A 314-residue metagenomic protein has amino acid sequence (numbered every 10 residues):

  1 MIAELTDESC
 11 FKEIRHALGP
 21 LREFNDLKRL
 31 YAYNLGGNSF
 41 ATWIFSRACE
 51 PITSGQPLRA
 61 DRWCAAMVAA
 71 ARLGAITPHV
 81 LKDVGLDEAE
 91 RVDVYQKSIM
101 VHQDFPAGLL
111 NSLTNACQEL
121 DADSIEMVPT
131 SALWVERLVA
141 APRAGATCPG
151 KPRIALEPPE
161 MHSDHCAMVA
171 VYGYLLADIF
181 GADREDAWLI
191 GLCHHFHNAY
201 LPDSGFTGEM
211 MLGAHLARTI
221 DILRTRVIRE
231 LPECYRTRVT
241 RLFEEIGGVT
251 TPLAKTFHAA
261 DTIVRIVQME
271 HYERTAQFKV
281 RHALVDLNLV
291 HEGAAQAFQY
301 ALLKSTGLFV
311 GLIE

Functional and structural regions predicted by a protein language model:
M1-A41, W134: Conserved N-terminal diphosphate/IPP-binding helix and adjacent helical/loop segment of trans-prenyltransferase domains
E8-I14, N115-G181, E185-Y200: All-alpha helical catalytic cores of prenyl diphosphate-utilizing isoprenoid enzymes
R29-R62, A155-A187: Alpha-helical phosphate/pyrophosphate-handling elements in metalloenzyme active cores
Y33-L35, E88-I99, M161, T207-E233 (+1 more regions): Divalent-cation-assisted or electrostatically stabilized phosphate/pyrophosphate-binding catalytic cores
G55-R72, G181-F196, T250-A259: Alpha-helical scaffolds flanking conserved acidic
Q56-A146: Long, mid-chain structured domain cores
A89, M100-R137, W188, P232-D286: Histidine/acidic-rich helix-loop-helix segments that form or flank divalent-metal centers in metalloenzyme catalytic
R274, L284, E292-E314: Acidic, carboxylate-rich catalytic segments that either coordinate divalent cations
